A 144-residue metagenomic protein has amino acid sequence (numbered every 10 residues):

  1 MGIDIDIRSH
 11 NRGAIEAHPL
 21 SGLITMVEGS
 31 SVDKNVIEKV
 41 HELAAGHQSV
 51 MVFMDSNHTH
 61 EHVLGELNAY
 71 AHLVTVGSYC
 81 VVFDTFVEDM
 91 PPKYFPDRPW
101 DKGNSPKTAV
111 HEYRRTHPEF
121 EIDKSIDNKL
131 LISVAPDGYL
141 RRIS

Functional and structural regions predicted by a protein language model:
M1-S144: S-adenosylmethionine/decaboxylated-SAM
